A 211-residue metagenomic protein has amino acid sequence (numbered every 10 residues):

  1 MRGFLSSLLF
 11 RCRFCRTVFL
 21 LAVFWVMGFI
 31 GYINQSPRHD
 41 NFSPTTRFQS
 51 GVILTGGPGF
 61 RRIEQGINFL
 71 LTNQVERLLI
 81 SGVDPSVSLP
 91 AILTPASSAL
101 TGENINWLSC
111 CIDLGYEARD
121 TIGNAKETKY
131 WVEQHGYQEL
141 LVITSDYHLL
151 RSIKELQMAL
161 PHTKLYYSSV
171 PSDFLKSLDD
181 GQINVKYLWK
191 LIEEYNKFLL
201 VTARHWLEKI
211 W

Functional and structural regions predicted by a protein language model:
M1-C12: N-terminal Lys/Arg-rich, disordered targeting/topogenic segments
R11-F14, S109-C110: The N-terminal extracellular segments of secreted preproproteins, especially immediately downstream of signal
R13-Y32: Hydrophobic membrane-insertion alpha-helices, especially the h-region of bacterial N-terminal signal peptides
I33-V185: A structural signal for short, hydrophobic/glycine-enriched beta-strand patches
N184-W211: A transmembrane-helix-recognition feature enriched in membrane-embedded lipid enzymes and envelope glyco-/phospholipid
